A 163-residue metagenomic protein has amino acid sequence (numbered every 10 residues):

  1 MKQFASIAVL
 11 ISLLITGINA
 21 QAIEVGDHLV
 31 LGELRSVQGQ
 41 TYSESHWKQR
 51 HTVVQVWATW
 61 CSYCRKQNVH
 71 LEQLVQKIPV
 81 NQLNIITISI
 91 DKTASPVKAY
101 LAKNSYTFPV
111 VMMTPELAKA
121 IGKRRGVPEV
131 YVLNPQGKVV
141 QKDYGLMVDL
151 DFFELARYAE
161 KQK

Functional and structural regions predicted by a protein language model:
M1-A8: Bacterial N-terminal signal peptides that target proteins for export
L14-L31: N-proximal helix/coil linker or "cap" segments that precede and/or mark the start of modular domains
L31-T52: A short beta-strand-turn-helix
V37-G39, T59, I90-T93, P115 (+1 more regions): Solvent-exposed coil/turn segments that connect beta secondary-structure elements in extracytoplasmic/periplasmic
V53-V54, I85, V130: Hydrophobic beta-strand anchors of alpha/beta hydrolase catalytic cores
V56-Q73: Conserved redox-active cysteine motifs that mediate thiol-disulfide chemistry, especially di-cysteine Cys-X(1-2)-Cys
Q76-T114, V127: Conserved segment of the thioredoxin-like fold in thiol-based oxidoreductases
A102-Y106, T114-Y158: Thiol/disulfide oxidoreductase modules built on the thioredoxin-like
